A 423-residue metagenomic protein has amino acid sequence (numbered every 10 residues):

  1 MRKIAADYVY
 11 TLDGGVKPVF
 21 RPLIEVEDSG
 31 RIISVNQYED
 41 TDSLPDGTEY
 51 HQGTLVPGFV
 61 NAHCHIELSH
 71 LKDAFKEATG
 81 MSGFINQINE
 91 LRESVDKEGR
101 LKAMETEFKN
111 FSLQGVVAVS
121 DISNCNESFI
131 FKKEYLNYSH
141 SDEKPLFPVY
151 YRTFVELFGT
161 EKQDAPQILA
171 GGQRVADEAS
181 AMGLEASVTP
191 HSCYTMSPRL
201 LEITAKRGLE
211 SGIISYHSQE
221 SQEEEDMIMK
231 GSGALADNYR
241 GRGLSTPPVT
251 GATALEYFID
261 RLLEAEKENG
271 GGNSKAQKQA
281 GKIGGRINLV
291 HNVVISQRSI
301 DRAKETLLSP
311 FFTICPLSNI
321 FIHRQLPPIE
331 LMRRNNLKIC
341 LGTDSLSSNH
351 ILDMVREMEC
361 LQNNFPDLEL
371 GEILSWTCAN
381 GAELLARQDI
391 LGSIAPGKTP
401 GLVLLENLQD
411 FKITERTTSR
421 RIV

Functional and structural regions predicted by a protein language model:
M1-P22, C378-V423: Active-site microenvironment of metallo-dependent hydrolases
R2-A6, D28, N36-G83, E105 (+2 more regions): Replace "His-x-His-based motif
E25, T54-L55, H70-L146, A170-A181: Alpha-helical scaffold segments that flank or form the walls of functional sites
V60-A62, V119-S120, Y151-V155, A186-P190 (+4 more regions): Hydrophobic faces of well-ordered beta-strands that scaffold small-molecule active sites in alpha/beta enzyme cores
H70-K102, R152-V155, S221-K267, K278-G284 (+1 more regions): Active-site gating loops and adjacent loop-to-helix segments of metal-dependent hydrolytic enzymes
P148-Y150, R207-I213, K282-G285, R302-T313 (+1 more regions): Glycine-enriched alpha-helix->loop->beta-strand junction motifs that scaffold or abut catalytic
T189-I203, H291-V294, I320-H323: Active-site glycine- and acidic-residue-rich loops that bind and position anionic ligands or nucleotide-like cofactors
R261-G272, Q279, C315-P316, Q325-N407: His/Asp/Glu-enriched, well-ordered alpha-helical/loop segment that forms or immediately abuts the divalent-metal
